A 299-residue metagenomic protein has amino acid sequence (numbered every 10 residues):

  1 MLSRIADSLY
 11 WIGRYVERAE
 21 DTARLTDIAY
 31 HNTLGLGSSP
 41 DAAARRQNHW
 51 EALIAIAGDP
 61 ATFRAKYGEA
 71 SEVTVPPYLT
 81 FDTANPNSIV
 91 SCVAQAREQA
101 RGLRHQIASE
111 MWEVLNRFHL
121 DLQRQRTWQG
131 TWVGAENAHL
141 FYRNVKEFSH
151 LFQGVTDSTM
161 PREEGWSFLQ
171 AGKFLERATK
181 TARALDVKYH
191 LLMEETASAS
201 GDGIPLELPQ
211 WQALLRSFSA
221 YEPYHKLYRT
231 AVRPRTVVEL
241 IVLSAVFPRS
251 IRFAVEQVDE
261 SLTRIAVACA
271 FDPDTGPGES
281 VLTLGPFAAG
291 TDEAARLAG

Functional and structural regions predicted by a protein language model:
M1-G299: Alpha-helical transmembrane segments and their helix-helix packing motifs
